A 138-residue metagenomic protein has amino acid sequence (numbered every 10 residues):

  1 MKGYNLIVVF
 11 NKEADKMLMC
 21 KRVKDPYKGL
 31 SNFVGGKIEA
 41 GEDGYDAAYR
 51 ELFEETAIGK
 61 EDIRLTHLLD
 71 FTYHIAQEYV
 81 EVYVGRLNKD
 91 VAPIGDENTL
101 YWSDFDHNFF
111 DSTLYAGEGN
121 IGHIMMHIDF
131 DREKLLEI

Functional and structural regions predicted by a protein language model:
M1-K2, K12, P26, I75-Q77 (+1 more regions): A generic fold-level signal
M1-M17, V34-K37: Conserved N-terminal beta-strand and adjoining loop/helix that marks the start of the Nudix/MutT-like hydrolase domain
K2-L6, E78-V82, N120: Short hydrophobic/aromatic beta-strand or adjacent loop that forms the aromatic wall/cage of a ligand/substrate-binding
N11-D15, V23, R86-V91, F105-D106: Short loop segments at secondary-structure junctions
K16-E54: Conserved Nudix-box catalytic region and its N-terminal flanking loop in Nudix hydrolases and closely related
M19, V82-V84, W102: Conserved hydrophobic/aromatic beta-strand scaffold that supports enzyme active sites
P26, L30, P93-I138: Nudix hydrolase/Nudix homology domain
A57-V91: Active-site segment of metal-dependent pyrophosphate-handling enzymes, primarily the Nudix hydrolase catalytic core
